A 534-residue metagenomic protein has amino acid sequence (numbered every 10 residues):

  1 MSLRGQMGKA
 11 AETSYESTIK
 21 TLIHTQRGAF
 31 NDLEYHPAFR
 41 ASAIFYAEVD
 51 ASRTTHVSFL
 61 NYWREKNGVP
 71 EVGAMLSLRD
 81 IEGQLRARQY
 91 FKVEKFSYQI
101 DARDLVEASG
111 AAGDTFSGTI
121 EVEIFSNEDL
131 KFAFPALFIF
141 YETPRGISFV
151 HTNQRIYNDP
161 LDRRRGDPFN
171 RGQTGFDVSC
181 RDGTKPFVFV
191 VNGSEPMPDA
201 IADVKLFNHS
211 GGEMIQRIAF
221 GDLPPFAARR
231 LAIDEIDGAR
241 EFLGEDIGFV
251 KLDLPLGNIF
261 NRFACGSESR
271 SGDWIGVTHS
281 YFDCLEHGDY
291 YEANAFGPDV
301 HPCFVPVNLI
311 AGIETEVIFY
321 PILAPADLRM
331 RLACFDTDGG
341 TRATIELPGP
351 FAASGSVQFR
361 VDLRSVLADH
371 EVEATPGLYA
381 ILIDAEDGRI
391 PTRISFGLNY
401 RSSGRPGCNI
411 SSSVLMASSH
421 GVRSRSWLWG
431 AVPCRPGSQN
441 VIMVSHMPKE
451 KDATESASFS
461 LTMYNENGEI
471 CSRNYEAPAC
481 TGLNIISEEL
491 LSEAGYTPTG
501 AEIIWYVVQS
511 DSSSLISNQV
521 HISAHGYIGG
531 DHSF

Functional and structural regions predicted by a protein language model:
S2-F534: Gly/Pro-rich, tryptophan- and cysteine-flecked surface segments typical of secreted/extracellular proteins
